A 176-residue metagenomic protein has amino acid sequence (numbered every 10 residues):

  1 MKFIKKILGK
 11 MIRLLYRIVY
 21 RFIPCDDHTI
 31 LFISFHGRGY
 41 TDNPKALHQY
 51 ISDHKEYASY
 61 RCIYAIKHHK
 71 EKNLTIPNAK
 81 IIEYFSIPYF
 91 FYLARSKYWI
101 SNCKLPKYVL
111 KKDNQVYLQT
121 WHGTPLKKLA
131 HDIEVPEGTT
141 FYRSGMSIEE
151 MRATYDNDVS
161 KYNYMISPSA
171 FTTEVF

Functional and structural regions predicted by a protein language model:
M1-G37: Membrane-proximal basic amphipathic "stem/tether" segments
L31-F176: Active-site and donor-binding regions of nucleotide-sugar-utilizing enzymes
